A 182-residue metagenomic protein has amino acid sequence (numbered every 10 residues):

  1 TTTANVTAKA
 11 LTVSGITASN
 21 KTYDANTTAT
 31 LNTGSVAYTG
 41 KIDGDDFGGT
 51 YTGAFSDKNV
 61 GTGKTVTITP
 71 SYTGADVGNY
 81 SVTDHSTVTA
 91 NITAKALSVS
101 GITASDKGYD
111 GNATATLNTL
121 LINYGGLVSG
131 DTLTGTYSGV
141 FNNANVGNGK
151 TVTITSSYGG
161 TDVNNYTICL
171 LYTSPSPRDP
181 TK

Functional and structural regions predicted by a protein language model:
T1-S174: Short loop/turn motifs that initiate or flank beta-strands
Y172-K182: Single conserved hydrophobic/aromatic residue that forms the stacking wall/gate of nucleotide- or nucleobase-binding
